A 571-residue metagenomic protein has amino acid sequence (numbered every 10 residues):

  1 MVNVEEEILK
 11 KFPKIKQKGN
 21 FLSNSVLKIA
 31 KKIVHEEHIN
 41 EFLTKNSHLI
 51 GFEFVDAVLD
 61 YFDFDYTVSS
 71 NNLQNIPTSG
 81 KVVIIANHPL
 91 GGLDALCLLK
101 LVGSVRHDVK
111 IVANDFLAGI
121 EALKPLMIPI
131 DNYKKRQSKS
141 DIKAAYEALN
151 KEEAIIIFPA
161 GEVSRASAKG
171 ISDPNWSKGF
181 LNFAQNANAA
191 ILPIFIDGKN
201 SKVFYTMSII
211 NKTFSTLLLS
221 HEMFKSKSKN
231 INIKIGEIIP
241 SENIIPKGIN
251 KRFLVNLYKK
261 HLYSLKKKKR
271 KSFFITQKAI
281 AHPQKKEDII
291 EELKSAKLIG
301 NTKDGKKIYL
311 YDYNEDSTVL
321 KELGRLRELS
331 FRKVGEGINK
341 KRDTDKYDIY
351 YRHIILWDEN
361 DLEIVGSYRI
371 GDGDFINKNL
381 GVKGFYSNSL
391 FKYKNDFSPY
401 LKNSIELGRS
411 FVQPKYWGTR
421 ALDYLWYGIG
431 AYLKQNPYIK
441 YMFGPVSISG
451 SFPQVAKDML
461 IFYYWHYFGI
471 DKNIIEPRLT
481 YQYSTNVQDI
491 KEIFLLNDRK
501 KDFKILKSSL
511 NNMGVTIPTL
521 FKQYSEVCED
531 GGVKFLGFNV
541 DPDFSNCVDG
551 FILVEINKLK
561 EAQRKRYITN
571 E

Functional and structural regions predicted by a protein language model:
M1-H88, A95-C97, S104-R106, K124-P125: Membrane-anchoring hydrophobic helices of lipid-metabolizing enzymes
V4-L9, K139-A281, Q488-L496, G514: Non-catalytic C-terminal accessory region of glycerolipid acyltransferases and related lyso-lipid remodeling enzymes
Y61, S272-D304: Short acidic N-proximal helix/loop "leader" segments that mark the beginning of a domain or an inter-domain linker
R106-D108, A113, Y351, W357-K383: Carboxylate/His-rich catalytic cores and anion/metal-binding grooves
A122-L126, N132-Y146, N150-A166, G170-A187 (+4 more regions): Glycine- and acidic-residue-rich phosphate-binding/metal-coordinating active-site segment common to enzymes that handle
S295-H353, W357, E363-G366: Short amphipathic alpha-helix that is part of the acyltransferase structural core
E328, I338-K341, D374-G532, N539 (+1 more regions): Acyl-donor binding region in acyl/amide transferases
K346-I355, G531-V533, F544-D549: A short helix-loop-beta-strand connector motif used in the catalytic cores of GNAT acetyltransferases and, in some
